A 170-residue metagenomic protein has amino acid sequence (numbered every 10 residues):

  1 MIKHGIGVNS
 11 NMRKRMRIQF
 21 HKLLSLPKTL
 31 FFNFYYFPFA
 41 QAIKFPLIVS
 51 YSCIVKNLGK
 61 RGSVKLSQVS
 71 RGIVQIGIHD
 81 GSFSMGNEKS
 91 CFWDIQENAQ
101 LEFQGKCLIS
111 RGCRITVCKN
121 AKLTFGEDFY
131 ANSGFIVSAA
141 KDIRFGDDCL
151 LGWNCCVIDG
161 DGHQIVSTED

Functional and structural regions predicted by a protein language model:
I2-I158: Domain-scale signature associated with acetyltransferase and cell-envelope carbohydrate enzymes
D80-G81, G162-S167: Acidic/polar low-complexity surface segments
G126, T168-D170: Short, intrinsically disordered, charge-balanced linker/junction segments flanking boundaries in proteins
